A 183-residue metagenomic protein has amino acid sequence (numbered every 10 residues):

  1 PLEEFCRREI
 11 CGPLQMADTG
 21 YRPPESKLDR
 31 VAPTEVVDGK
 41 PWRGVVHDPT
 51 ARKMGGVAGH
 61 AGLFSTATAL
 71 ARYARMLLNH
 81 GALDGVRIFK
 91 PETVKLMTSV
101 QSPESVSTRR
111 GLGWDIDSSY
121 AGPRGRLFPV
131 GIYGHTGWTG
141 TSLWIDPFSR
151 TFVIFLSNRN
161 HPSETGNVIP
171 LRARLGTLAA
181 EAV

Functional and structural regions predicted by a protein language model:
P1-G131: Short, surface-exposed loop or secondary-structure junction motifs that flank catalytic or metal-binding residues
T136-V183: Structured C-terminal helix/loop/strand segments within mature extracytoplasmic catalytic/sensor domains
